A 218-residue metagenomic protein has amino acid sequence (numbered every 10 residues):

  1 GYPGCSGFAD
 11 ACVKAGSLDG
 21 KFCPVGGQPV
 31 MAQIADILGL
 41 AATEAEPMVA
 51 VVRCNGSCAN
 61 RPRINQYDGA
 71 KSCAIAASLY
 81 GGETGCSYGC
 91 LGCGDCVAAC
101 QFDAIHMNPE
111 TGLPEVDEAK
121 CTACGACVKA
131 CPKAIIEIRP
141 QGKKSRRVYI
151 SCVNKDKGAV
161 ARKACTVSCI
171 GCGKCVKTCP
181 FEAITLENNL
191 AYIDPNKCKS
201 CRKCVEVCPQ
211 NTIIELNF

Functional and structural regions predicted by a protein language model:
G1-T178, E182, V205-V207, N211-F218: Ferredoxin-type iron-sulfur electron-transfer modules and their immediate structural context
A183-L190: Cys/His-clustered metal-coordination modules, chiefly Zn-binding fingers
S200: Substrate-binding/active-site clefts of carbohydrate-active enzymes
